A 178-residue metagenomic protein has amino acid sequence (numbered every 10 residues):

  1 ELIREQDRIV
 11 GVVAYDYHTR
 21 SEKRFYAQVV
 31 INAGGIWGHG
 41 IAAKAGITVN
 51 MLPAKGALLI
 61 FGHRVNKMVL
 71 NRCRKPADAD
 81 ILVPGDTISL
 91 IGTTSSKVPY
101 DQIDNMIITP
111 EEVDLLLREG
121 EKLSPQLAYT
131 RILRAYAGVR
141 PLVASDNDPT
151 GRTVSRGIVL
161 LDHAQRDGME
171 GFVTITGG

Functional and structural regions predicted by a protein language model:
E1-V10: A conserved short coil-to-beta-strand element within the FAD-binding core of flavoproteins
R8, Y26, Q126-A128: Short loop/turn motifs at secondary-structure junctions
G11-D16: Short beta-strand segments that buttress and anchor functional surface loops
Y17-T19, G46-I47: Short beta-turn/strand-loop junction motif enriched in small, turn-promoting residues
H18-V29: Core beta-strand elements of the Rossmann-like FAD/NAD(P) dinucleotide-binding domain in flavoenzyme oxidoreductases
G34-G35: Glycine-rich, N-terminal phosphate-binding loop of Rossmann-like dinucleotide-binding domains
G40-A57, F61-L90, S96-G178: C-terminal catalytic lobe of FAD-dependent flavoproteins
